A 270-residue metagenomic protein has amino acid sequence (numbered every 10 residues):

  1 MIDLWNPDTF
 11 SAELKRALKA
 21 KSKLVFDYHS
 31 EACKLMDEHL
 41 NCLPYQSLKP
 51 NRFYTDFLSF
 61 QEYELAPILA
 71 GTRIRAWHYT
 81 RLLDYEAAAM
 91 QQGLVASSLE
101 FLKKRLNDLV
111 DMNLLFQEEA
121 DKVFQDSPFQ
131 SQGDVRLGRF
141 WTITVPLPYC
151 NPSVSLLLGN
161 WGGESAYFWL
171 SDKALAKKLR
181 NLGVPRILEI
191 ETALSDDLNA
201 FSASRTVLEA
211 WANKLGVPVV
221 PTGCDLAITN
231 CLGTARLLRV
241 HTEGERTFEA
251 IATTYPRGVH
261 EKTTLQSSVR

Functional and structural regions predicted by a protein language model:
M1-L48, T55-R73, L83-A89, G93-A96 (+3 more regions): Conserved NAD+-utilizing ADP-ribose enzyme module
S97-F140, T144-L147: Low-complexity, serine/threonine/proline-enriched polar segments
